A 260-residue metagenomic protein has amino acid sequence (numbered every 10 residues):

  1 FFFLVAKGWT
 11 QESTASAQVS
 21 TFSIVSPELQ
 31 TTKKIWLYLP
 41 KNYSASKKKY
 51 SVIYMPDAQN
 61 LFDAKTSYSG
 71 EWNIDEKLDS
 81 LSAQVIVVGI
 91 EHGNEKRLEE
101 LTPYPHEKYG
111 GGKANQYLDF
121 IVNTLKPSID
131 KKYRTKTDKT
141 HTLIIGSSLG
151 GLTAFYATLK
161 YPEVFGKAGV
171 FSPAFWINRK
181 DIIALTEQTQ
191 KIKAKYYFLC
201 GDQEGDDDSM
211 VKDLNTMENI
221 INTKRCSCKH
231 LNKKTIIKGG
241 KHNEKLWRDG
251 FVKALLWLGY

Functional and structural regions predicted by a protein language model:
F1-T14: Bacterial Sec-dependent N-terminal signal peptides
Q11-Y260: Non-catalytic cap/lid and distal C-terminal segments of serine-dependent acyl enzymes
